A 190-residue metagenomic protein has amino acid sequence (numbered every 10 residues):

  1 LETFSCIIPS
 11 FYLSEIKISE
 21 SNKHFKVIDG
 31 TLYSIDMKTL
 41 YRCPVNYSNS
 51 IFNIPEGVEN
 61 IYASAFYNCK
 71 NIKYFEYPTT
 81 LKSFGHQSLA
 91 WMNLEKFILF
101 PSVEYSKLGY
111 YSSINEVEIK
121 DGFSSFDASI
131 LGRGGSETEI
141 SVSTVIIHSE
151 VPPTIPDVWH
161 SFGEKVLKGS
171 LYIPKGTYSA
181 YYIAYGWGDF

Functional and structural regions predicted by a protein language model:
L1-C6, S10-N60, Y67-S83, W91-E104 (+3 more regions): Structural signature of tandem-repeat unit edges
I28-G30, D157-W159, A184: Short aromatic-enriched loop/helix-cap "lid" or pocket-rim segments at secondary-structure transitions that line
G85-Q87, I155, I183: Acidic, low-complexity intrinsically disordered regions
Q87, R133, Y185-G188: Alpha-helix boundary/capping residues
S129-L131, S149, V158-F162: Conserved mid-sequence domains
S161, K165-F190: Membrane-proximal C-terminal cap and juxtamembrane stalk of leucine-rich repeat ectodomains
